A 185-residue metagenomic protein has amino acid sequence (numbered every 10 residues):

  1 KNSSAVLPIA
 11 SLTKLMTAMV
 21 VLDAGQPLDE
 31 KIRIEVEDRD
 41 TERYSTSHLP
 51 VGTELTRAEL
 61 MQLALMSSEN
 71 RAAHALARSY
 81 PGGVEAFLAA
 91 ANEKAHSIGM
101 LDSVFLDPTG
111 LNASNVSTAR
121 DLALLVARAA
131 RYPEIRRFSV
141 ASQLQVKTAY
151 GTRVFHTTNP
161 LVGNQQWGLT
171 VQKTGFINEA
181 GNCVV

Functional and structural regions predicted by a protein language model:
K1-R120, A127-P133: Active-site-adjacent loops and short helices of periplasmic peptidoglycan-processing enzymes
M100-V104, N112-V185: Domain-terminus/edge residues, biased toward the C-terminal soluble/receptor-binding domains of extracytoplasmic
